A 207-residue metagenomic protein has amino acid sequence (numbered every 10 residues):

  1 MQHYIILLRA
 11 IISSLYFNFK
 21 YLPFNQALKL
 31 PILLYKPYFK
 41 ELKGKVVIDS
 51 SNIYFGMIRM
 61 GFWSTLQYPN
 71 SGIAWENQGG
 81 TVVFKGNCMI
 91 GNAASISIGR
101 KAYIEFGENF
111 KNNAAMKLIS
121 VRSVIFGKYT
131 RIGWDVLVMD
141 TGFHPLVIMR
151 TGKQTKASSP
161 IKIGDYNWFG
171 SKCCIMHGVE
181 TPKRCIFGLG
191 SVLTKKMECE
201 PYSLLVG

Functional and structural regions predicted by a protein language model:
M1-M139, P160-Y166, C173-I175, K183 (+2 more regions): Domain-scale signature associated with acetyltransferase and cell-envelope carbohydrate enzymes
V138, H144-I148: Short helix-loop boundary/capping segments
K153-I161: A short acidic, glycine-rich active-site loop that binds or catalyzes chemistry on phosphate/adenosine moieties
V179, I186: Extracellular carbohydrate recognition
